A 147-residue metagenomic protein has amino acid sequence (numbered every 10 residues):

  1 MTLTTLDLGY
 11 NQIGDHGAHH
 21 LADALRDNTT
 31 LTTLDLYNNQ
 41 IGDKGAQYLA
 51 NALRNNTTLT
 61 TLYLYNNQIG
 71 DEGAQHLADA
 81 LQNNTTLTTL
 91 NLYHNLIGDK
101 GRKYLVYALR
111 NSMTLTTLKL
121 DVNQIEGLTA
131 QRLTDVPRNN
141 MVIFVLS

Functional and structural regions predicted by a protein language model:
M1-S147: Leucine-rich tandem repeat or coiled-coil scaffolds
